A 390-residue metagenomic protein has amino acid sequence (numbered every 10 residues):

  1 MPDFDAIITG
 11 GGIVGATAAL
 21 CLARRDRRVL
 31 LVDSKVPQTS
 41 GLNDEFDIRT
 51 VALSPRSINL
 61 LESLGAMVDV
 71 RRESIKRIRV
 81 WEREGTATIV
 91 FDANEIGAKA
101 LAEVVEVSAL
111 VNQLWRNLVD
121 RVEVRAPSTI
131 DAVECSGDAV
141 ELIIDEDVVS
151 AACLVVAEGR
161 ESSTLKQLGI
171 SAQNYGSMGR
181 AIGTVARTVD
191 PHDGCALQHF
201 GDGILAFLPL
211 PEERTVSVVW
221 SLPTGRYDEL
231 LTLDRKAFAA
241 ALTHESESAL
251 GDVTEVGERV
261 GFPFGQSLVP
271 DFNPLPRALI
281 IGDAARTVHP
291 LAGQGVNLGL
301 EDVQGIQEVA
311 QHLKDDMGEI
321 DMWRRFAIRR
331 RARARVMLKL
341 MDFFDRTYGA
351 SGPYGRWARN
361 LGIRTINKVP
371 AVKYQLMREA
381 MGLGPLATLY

Functional and structural regions predicted by a protein language model:
P2-D3, N59-E62, R72-Q167, Y175-R180: Conserved N-terminal helical subregion
F4-L31: N-terminal Rossmann-like FAD-binding beta1-loop-alpha1 element of flavoenzymes
V14, P37, E161: Conserved Rossmann-like nucleotide-cofactor binding loop
A23-F46: Glycine-rich FAD pyrophosphate-binding loop
E45-V70: N-terminal glycine-rich dinucleotide-binding loop that anchors FAD/FMN and/or NAD(P) in oxidoreductases
L61, E146-V148, L154, E158-G261: Conserved FAD-binding catalytic core of PHBH/FMO-like flavoproteins
L230-I320: FAD/FMN-dependent oxidoreductases across multiple families
E308-Y390: C-terminal helical "tail/cap" subdomain of flavin- and related membrane-associated enzymes
